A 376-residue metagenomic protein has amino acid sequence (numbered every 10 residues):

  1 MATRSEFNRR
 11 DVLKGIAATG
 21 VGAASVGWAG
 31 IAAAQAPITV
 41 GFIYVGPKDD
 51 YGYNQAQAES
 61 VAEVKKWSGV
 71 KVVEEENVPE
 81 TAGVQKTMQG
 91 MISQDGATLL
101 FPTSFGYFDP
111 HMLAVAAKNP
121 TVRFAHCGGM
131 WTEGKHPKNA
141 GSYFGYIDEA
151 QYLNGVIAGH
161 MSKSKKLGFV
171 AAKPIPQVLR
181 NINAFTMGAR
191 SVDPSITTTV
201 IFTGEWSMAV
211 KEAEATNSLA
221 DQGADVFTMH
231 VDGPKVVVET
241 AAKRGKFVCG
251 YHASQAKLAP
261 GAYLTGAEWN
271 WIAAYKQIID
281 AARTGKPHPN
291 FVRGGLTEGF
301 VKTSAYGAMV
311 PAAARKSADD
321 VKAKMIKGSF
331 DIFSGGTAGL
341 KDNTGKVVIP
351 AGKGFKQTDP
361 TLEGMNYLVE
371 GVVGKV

Functional and structural regions predicted by a protein language model:
M1-A33: N-terminal secretory signal peptides
Q35-V376: A residue-level marker of the well-folded mature domains of exported/periplasmic proteins
